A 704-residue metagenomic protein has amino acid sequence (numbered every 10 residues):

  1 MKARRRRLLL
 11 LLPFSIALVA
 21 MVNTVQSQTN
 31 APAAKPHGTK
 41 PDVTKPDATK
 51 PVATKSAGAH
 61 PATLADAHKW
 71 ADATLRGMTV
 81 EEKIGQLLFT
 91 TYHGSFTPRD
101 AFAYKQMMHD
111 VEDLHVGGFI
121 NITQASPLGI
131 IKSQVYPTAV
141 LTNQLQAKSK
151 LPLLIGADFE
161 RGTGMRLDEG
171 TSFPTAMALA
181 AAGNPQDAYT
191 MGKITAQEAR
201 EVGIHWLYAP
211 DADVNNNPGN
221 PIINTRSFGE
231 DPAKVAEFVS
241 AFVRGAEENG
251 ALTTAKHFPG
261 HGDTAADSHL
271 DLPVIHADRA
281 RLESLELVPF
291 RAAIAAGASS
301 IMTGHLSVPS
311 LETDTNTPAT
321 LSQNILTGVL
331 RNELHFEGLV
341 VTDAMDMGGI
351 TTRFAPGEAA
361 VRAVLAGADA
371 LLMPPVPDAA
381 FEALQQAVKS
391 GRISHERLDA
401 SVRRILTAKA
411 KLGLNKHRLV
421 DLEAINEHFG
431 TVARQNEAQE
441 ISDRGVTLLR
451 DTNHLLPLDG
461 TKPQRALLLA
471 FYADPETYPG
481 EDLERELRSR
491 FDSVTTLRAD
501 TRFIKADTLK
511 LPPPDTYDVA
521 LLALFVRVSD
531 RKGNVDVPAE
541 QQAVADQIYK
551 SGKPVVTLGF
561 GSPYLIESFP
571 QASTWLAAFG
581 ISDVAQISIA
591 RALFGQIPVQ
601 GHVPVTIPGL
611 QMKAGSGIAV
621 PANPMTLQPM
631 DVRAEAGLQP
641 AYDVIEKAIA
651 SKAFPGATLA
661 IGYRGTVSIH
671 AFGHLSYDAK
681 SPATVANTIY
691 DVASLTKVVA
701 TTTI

Functional and structural regions predicted by a protein language model:
M1-L12: Bacterial N-terminal signal peptides that target proteins for export
L11-A20: Bacterial N-terminal signal peptides
V22-S27: Boundary at the C-terminal end of the N-terminal hydrophobic targeting segment
Q28-K40, K45, K50-H109, Q323 (+2 more regions): Preference for extracellular/luminal or secreted protein segments
R76-T79, A103, G129-S149, T163-M165 (+2 more regions): Second-shell residues forming the walls of enzyme active-site clefts
G85-T91, G117-I122, P152-A157, R161-T163 (+18 more regions): Structural recognition of the beta-strand scaffold that forms the well-ordered cores of secreted hydrolase catalytic
T97-E112, A188-E198, E283-F290, F354-A360: Short, acidic/polar
V632-V692: Short, conserved catalytic-motif segment at the N-terminal edge
